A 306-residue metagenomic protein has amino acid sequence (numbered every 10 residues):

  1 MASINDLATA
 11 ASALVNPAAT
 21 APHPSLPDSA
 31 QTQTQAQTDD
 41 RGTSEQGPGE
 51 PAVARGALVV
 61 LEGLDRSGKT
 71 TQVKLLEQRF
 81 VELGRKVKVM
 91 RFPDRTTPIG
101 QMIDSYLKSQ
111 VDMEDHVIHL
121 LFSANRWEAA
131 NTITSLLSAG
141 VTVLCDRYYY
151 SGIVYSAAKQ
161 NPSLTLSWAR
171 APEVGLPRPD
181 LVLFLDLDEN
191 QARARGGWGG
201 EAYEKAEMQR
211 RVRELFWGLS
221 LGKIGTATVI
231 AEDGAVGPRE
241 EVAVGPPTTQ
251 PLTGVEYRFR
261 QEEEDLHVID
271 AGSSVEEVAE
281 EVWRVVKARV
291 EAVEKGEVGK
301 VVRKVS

Functional and structural regions predicted by a protein language model:
A2-E50, E77, R193-S306: NTP-dependent small-molecule kinase module
L61: Hydrophobic anchor at the beta1->P-loop junction of P-loop NTPases
R66: Walker A (P-loop) phosphate-binding loop of P-loop NTPases
K69: Conserved lysine of the Walker
Q72: Hydrophobic positions on the alpha1 helix immediately C-terminal to the Walker A/P-loop
E82-R170, V174: ATP-dependent small-molecule kinase phosphotransfer cores that center on conserved nucleotide phosphate-binding segments
D94-T96, Y149-Y150, L187-A192, S274-V275: Conserved nucleotide-binding/hydrolysis micro-motifs of P-loop NTPases
C145-Y148, G175-G196: Conserved phosphate-donor/acceptor-positioning beta-strand/loop module used by diverse small-molecule
